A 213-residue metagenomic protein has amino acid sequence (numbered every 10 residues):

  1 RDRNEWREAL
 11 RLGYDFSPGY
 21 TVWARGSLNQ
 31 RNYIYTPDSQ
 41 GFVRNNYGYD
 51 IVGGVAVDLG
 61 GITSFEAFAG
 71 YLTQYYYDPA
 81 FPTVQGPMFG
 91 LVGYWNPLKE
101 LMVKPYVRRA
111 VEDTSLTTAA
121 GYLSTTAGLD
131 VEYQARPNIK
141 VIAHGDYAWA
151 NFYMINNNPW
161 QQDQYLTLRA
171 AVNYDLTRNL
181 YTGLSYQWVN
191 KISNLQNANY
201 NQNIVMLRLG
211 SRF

Functional and structural regions predicted by a protein language model:
R1-F213: Gram-negative and organellar
